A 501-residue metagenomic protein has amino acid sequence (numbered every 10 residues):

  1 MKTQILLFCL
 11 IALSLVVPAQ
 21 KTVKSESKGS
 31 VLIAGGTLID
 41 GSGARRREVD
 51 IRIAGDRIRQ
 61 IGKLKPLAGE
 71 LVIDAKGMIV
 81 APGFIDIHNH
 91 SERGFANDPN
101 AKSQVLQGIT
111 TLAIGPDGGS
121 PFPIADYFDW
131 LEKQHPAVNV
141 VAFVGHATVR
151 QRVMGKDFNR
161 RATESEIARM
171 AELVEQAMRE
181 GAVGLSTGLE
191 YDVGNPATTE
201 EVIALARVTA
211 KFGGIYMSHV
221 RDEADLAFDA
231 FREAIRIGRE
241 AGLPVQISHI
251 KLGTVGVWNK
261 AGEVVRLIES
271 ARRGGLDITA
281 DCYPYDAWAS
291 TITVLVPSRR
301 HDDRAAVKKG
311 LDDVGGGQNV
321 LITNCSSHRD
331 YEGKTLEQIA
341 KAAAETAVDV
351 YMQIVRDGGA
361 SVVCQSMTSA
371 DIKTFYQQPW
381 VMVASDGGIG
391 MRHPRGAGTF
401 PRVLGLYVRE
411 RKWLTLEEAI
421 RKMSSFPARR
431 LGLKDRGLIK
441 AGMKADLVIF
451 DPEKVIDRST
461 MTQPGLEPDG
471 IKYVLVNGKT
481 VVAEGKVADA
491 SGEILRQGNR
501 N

Functional and structural regions predicted by a protein language model:
K2-F8: Sec-dependent signal peptide recognition, specifically the positively charged N-region followed immediately by
L10-P18: Hydrophobic h-region of N-terminal signal peptides that target proteins for export in Gram-negative bacteria
A19-V49, I53-A54, K63-L64, V105 (+1 more regions): Active-site microenvironment of metallo-dependent hydrolases
A75-V80, F84-N89, A96-T187, A206 (+3 more regions): Divalent-metal coordination cores built from histidine and acidic residues
D117-G118, E190, V220-D222, I250 (+2 more regions): Short, ordered loop/turn segments at secondary-structure junctions
P123, N195-V202: Active-site-adjacent beta->alpha loops and helix N-cap segments on the catalytic face of soluble alpha/beta enzymes
F143-V144, T148, R152-E164, A168-D192 (+5 more regions): Active-site neighborhoods of metal-dependent hydrolases
